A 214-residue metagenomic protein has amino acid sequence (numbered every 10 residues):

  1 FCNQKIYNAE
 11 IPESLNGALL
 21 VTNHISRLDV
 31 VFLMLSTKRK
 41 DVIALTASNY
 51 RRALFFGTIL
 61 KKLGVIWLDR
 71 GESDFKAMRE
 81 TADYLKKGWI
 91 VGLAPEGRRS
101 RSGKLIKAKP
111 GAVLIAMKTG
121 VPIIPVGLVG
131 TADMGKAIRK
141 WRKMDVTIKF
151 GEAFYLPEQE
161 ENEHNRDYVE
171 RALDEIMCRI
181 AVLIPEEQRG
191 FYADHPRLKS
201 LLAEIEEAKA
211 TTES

Functional and structural regions predicted by a protein language model:
F1-L15: N-terminal signal-anchor transmembrane helix
F1-N3, R52-L63, K136-D145: Alpha-helical membrane-targeting segments
C2, K40-V42, L63, W89 (+1 more regions): A structural micro-motif
N3, G17, D41, D145-T147: A residue-level signal for beta-strand positions that form part of recognition/binding surfaces within mature
E10, H24-I25, S48, G71 (+3 more regions): Short, flexible active-site-adjacent loop segments at beta-strand->alpha-helix junctions, enriched in small/polar
P12-S73, E80: Catalytic core of membrane glycerolipid acyltransferases/transacylases, capturing the structured, soluble-facing
K76-S214: Non-catalytic C-terminal accessory region of glycerolipid acyltransferases and related lyso-lipid remodeling enzymes
